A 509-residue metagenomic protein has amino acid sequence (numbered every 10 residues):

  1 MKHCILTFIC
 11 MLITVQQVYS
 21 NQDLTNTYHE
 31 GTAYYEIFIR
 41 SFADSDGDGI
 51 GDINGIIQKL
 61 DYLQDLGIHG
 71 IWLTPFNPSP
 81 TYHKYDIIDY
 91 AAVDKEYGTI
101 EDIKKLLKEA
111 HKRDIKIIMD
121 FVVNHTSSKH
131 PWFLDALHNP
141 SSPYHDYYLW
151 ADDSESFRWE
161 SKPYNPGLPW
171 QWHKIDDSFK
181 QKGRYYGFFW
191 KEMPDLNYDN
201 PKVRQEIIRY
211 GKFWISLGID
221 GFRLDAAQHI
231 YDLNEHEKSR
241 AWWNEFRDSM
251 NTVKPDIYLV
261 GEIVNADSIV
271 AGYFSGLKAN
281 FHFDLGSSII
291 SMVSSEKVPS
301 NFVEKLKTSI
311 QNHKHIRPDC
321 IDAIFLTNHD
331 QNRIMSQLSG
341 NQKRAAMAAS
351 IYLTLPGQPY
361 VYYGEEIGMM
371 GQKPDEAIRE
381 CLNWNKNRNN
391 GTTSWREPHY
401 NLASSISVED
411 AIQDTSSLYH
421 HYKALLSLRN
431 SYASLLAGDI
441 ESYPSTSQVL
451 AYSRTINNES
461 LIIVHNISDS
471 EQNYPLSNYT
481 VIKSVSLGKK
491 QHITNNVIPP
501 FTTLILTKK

Functional and structural regions predicted by a protein language model:
C4-I13: Sec-dependent N-terminal signal peptides
N21-N197, K202-Q205, S216, A227-G276: Acidic/aromatic-lined carbohydrate-recognition and catalytic surfaces of CAZymes acting on diverse glycans
T27-E30, F274, N280, E304-T308 (+4 more regions): Loop/helix patches that line or flank the sugar-binding groove of alpha-linked glycan CAZymes
I68, I219, G357-Q358: A structural motif
L134-G187, I290-H315, R379-S404: Core domains of carbohydrate- and sulfate-ester-processing enzymes
Y210-L233, I324-N328: Active-site groove signature of glycoside hydrolases
I467-N478: Surface-exposed beta-strand/loop patches in extracellular or lumenal glycoproteins
H492-K509: C-terminal beta-strand-rich structural cap/linker in extracellular carbohydrate-active enzymes
